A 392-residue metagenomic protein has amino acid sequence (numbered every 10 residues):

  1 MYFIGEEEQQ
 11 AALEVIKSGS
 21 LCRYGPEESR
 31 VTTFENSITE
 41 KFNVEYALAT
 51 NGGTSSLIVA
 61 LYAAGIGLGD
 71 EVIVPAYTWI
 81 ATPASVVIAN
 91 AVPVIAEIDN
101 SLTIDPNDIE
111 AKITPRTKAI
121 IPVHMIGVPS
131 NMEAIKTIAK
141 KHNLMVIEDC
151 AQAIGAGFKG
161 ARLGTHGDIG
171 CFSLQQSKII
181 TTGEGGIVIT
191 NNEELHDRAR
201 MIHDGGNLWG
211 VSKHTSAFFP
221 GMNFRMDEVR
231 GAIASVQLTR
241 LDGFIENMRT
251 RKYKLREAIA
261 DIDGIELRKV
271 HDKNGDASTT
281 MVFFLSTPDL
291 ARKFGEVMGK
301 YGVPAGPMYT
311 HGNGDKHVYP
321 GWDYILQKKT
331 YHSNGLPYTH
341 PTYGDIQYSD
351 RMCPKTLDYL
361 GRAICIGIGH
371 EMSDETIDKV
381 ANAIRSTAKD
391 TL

Functional and structural regions predicted by a protein language model:
M1-A63, G67, I88-A89, I113 (+3 more regions): Conserved PLP-binding active-site segment in aminotransferase class I/II-type PLP enzymes
Y62-C150, G157: PLP-dependent aminotransferase-like
E97, C365-E375: Proline-centric
A153-K159, H166-T280: Active-site region of PLP-dependent enzymes
A199, R292-Y301, V380-I384: Short amphipathic alpha-helices in soluble, non-transmembrane regions that often serve as interface/regulatory elements
N207-K213, K254-E257, G295-A363: Conserved PLP cofactor-binding pocket of PLP-dependent enzymes
P288-F294, M372-K379: Short, conserved charged micro-motifs
